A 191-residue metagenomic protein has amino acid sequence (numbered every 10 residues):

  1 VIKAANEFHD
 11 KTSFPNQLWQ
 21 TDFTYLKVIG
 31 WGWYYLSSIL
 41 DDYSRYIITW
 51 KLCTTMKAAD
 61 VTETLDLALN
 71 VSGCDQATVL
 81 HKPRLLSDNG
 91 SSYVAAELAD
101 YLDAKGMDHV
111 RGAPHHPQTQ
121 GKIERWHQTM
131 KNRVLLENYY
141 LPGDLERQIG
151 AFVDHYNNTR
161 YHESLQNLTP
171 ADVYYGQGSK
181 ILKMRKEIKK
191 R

Functional and structural regions predicted by a protein language model:
V1-Q17, H116-P117, Y175-K180: Basic, flexible linker segments flanking DNA-binding modules in nucleic acid-interacting mobile-element proteins
K3, A96, D103-M107, Q128-R191: C-terminal domain-tail junction helix/linker
P15-I48, T54-M56: An active-site-proximal beta-strand-loop segment
G32, K51-Q76: Active-site beta-loop-alpha junctions of metal-dependent nucleic acid enzymes, especially the RNase H-like/DDE
L65, Q76-A95, A113-H115, Q166-A171: Acidic/histidine-rich, metal-coordinating catalytic segments
K82-N89, D103-K122, L136-P142: RNase H-like polynucleotidyl transferase catalytic core
